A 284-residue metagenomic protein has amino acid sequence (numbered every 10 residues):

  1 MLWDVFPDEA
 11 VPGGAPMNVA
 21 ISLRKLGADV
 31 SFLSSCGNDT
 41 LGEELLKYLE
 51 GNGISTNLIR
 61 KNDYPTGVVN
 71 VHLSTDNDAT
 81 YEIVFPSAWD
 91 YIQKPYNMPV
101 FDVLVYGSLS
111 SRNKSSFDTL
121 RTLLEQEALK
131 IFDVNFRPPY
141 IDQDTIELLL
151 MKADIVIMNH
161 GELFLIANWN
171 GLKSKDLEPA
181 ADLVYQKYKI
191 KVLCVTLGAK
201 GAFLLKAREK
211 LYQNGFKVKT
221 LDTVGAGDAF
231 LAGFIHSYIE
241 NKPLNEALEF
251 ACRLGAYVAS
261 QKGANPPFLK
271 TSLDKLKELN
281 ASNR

Functional and structural regions predicted by a protein language model:
M1, A15, L109, V134 (+1 more regions): Active-site metal-binding loops of divalent metal-dependent hydrolases
L2-W3, F164, N265: Nucleotide phosphate-binding site architecture
D4, N18, D133, E162 (+2 more regions): Acidic active-site catalytic centers that drive phospho-/nucleotidyl reactions and related ester hydrolyses
V5-V69, L73-D78, F85-W89, K275-S282: Substrate-binding N-lobe of the ribokinase-like
P7-G14, T40, P65, Y140 (+4 more regions): Residues at secondary-structure transition points
P16, A20, G42, G67 (+4 more regions): A general structural signal for well-ordered alpha-helical segments in protein cores
Y48-E50, T56-I59, T75-K210, L273 (+1 more regions): Ribokinase/PfkB-type carbohydrate-kinase core domain
N170, S174-R284: Conserved phosphate-binding/catalytic region of the ribokinase-like
